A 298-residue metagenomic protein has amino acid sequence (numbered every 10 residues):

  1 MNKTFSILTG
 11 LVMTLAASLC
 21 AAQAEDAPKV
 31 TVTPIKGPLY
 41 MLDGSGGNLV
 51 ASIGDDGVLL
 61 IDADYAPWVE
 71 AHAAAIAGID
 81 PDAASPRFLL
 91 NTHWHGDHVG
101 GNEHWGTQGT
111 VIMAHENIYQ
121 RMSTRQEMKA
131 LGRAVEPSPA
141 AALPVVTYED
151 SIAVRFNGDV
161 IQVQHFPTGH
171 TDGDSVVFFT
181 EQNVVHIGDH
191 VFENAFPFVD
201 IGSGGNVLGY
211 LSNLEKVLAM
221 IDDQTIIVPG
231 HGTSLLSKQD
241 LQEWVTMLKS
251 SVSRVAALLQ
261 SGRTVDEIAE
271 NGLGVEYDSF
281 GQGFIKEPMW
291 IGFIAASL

Functional and structural regions predicted by a protein language model:
M1-V12: Bacterial N-terminal signal peptides that target proteins for export
L15, L19-Q23, A219-I226, T233-L298: Accessory terminal helices/loops
A22-V30: Cleaved targeting-peptide boundary
V30-I76, V177-F179, N183-D189: Conserved beta-strand hairpin/beta-sheet module of binuclear metal-dependent hydrolase folds, prominently
P38, S52, D62, H93 (+9 more regions): Divalent metal-coordination and catalytic microenvironments
G57-V58, Y65-P67, A153, V160-S250: Metallo-beta-lactamase
I61-A63, S85-H95, M113-E116, H186-G188 (+3 more regions): Active-site neighborhood of phospho(di)ester-bond hydrolases with catalytic His/Asp-centered motifs
A77-A153, D172: Active-site HxH/HxHxD metal-binding segment of metal-dependent hydrolases
